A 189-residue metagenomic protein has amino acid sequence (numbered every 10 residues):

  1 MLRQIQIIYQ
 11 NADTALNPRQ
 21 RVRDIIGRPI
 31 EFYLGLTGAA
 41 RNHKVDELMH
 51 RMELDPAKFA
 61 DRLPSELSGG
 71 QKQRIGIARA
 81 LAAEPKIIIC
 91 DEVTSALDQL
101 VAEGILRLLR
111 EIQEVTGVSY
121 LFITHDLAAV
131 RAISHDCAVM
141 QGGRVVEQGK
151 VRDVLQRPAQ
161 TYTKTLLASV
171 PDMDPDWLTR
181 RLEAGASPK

Functional and structural regions predicted by a protein language model:
L63-L67, Q71: Conserved ABC ATPase signature
I77: Hydrophobic anchor residue at the start of the ABC signature
E84: Conserved catalytic motifs of ABC-family nucleotide-binding domains
V130-A132: A short, surface-exposed alpha-helical micro-motif characterized by mixed small hydrophobic and charged/polar residues
D136, Q148: Short, glycine/charged-rich "phosphate-handling" switch motifs in NTP-dependent and phosphotransfer domains
K150-K189: Short catalytic/signature loops enriched in Gly
